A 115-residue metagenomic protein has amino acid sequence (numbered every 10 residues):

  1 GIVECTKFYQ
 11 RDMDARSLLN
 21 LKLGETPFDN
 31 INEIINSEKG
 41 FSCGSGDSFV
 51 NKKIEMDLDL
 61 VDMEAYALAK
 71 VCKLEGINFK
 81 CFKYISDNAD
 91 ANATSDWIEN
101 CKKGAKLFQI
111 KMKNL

Functional and structural regions predicted by a protein language model:
G1-L115: Glycine-rich phosphate- or other oxyanion-binding loops that anchor nucleotides, phosphorylated ligands
